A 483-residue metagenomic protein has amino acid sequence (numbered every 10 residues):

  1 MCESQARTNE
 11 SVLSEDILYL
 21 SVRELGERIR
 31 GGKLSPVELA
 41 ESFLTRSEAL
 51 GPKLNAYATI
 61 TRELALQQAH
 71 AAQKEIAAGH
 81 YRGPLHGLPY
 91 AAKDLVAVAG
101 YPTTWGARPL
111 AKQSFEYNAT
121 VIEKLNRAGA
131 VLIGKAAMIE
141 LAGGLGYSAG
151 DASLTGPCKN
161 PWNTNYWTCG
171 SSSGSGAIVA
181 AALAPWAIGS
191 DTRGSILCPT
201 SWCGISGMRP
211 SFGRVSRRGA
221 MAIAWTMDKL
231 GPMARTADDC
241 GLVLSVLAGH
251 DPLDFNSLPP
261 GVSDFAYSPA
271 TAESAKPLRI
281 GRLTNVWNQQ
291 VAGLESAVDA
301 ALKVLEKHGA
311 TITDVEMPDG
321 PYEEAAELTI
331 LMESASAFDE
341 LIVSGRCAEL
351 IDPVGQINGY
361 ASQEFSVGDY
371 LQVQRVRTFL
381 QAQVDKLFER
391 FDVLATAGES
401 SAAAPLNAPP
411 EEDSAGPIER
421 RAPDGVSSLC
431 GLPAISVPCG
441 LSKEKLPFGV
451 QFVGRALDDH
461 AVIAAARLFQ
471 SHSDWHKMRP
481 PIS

Functional and structural regions predicted by a protein language model:
M1-Q68, A77, T284, K307-G309 (+2 more regions): An N-terminal boundary/leader segment
G32, G87, R127, V131-I133 (+3 more regions): Glycine-rich, small-residue loops and helix-cap segments that act as flexible hinges at active-site edges
K33-E41, H70, K124, A266-P269 (+3 more regions): Acyltransferase
F43, A65, C240, I280 (+4 more regions): Residue-level signal for inorganic ion chemistry
Q67, E75-D151: Acidic/His- and Gly-rich active-site-bordering loop/insert found across diverse amide/peptide-bond hydrolases
L85-W105, Y267-T284, T329-D385, S436-P447: Short helix-loop capping/hinge segments that flank enzyme active sites or metal/cofactor-binding pockets
Y117-H250, S428-Q451: Short glycine/serine-rich loop segments
S206-D299, H472-S483: A short helix-breaking turn/cap at a secondary-structure junction
